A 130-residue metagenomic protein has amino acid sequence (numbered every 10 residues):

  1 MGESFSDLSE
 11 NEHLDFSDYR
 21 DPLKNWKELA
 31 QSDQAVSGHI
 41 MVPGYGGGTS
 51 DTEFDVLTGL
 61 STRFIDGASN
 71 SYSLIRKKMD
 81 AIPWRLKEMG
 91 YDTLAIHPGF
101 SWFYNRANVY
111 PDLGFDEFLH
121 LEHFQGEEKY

Functional and structural regions predicted by a protein language model:
M1-Y130: Soluble catalytic regions of membrane-associated enzymes that act on cell-envelope and secretory-pathway components
